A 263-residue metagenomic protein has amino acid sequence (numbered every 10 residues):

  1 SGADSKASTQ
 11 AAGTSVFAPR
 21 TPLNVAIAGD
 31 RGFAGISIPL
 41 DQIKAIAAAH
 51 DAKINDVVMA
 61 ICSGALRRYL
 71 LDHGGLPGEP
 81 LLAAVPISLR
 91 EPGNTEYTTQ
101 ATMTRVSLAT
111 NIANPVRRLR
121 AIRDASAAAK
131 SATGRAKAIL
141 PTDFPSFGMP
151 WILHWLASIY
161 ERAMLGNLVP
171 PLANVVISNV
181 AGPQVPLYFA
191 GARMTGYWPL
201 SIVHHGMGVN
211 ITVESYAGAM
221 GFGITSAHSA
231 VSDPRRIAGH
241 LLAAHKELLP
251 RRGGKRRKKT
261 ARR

Functional and structural regions predicted by a protein language model:
S1-M207, I211-R263: Soluble acyl-CoA-dependent acyltransferase catalytic core bearing the H(X)4D motif
